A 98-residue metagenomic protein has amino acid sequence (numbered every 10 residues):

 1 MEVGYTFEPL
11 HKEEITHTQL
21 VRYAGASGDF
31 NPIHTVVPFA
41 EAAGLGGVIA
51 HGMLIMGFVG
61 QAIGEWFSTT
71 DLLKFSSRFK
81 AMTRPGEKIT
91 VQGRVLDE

Functional and structural regions predicted by a protein language model:
M1-D71: Hot-dog-fold acyl-thioester-processing enzymes
D71-E98: Hydrophobic beta-sheet segments that form the core/acyl-binding groove of ACP/CoA-dependent acyl-chain-processing
